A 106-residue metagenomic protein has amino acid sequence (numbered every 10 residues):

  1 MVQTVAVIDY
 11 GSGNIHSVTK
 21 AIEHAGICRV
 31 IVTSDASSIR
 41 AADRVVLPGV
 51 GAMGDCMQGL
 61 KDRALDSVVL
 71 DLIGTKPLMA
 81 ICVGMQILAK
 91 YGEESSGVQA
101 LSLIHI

Functional and structural regions predicted by a protein language model:
V2-A6: Extreme N-terminal starter segment of soluble prokaryotic enzymes
I8-Y10: Short hydrophobic segments within beta-strands
V18: Divalent-cation-assisted or electrostatically stabilized phosphate/pyrophosphate-binding catalytic cores
G26-V30: A generic structural motif
A42: An anion/phosphate-binding loop that grips the pyrophosphate of nucleotide cofactors and donors
V46-P48: Structural motif
G51-I104: Cysteine-nucleophile active-site neighborhood
